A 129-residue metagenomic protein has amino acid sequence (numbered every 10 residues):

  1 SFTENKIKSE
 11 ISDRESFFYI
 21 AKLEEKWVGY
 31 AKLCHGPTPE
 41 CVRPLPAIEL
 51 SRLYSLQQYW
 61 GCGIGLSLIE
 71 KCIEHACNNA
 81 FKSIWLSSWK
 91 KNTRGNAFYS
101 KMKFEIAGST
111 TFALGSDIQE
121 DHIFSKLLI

Functional and structural regions predicted by a protein language model:
S1-Q57, I69-K71, H75, L127-I129: Acetyl-CoA-dependent GNAT
P44-I48, K82-W85, W89-N96, S100-I129: C-terminal "cap" of GNAT-fold acetyltransferases
L56-Q58, C62, K90-K91: Active-site acidic-Proline motif in GNAT/NAT acetyltransferases
G61, E74-N78, E105: Conserved amphipathic alpha-helical interaction elements at protein-protein interfaces in regulatory, energy-coupling
C62, L66, E70: Residues forming the Rossmann-fold NAD(P)(H) cofactor-binding site
I69, A76-S87: Conserved GNAT acetyl-CoA-binding A-motif
